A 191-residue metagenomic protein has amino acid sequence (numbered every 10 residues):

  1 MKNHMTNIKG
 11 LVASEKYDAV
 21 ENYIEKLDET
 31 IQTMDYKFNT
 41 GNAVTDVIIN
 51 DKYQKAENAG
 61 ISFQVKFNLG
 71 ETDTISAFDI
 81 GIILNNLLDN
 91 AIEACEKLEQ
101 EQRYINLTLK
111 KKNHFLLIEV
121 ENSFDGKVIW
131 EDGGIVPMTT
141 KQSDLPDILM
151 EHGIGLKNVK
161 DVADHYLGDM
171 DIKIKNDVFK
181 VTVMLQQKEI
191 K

Functional and structural regions predicted by a protein language model:
N22-E29, G41-N58: Short beta-to-alpha transition helix within the HATPase_c
F63-L84: Conserved short strand/loop->alpha-helix "switch" segment adjacent to the catalytic nucleotide/phosphoryl-transfer site
L87, A91: Hydrophobic residues in the alpha-helical elements that line and stabilize the ATP-binding pocket of the HATPase_c
I92-Q100: A short, flexible helix-to-loop-to-beta junction within the catalytic ATP-binding CA
Q102-H114: Short beta-strand/loop element within the Bergerat-fold HATPase_c
H114-G153: Glycine-rich/acidic phosphate-handling loop/turn and adjacent ATP-lid/helix of nucleotide-binding kinase/ATPase domains
G126, K175-T182: Glycine-rich nucleotide-binding loop
N158-L167: Conserved glycine-/histidine-rich ATP-lid loop and adjacent helix of the Bergerat-fold HATPase_c
